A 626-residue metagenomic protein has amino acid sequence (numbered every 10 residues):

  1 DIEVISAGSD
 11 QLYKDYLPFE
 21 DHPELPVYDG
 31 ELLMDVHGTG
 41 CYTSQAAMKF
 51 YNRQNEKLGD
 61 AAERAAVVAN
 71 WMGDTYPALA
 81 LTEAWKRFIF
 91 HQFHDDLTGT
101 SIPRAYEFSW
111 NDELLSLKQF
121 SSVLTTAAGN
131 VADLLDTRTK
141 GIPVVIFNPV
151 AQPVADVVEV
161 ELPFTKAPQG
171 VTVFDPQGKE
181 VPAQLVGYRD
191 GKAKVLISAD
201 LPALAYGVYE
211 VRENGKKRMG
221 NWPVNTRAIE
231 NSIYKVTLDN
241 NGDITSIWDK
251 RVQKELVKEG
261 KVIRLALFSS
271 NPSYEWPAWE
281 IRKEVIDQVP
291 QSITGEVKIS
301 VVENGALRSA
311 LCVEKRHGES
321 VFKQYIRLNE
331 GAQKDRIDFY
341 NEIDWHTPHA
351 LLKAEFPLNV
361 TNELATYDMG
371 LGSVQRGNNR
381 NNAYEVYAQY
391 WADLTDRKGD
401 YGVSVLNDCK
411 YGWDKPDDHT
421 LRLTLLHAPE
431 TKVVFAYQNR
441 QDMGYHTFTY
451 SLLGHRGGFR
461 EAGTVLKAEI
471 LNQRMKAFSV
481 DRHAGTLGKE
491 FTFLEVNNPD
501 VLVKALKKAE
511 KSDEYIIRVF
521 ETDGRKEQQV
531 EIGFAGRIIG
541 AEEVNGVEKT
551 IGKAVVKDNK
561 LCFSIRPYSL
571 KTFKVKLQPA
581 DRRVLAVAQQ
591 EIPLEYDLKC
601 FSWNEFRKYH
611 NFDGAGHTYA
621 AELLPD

Functional and structural regions predicted by a protein language model:
D1, M48-Y76, K179, E210 (+2 more regions): Compositionally biased, low-hydrophobicity segments enriched in charged and small polar residues
D1-S44, K118, T172, F491 (+2 more regions): C-terminal domain-boundary segment and adjacent tail
E3, L33-G40, N70, A392-G402: Long, acidic, intrinsically disordered low-complexity segments
I5, S9, K118, T125 (+2 more regions): C-terminal (or distal) subdomains of carbohydrate-active enzymes
Y13-K14, L97-T98, A350-L351: Short catalytic/ligand-binding loop motif for oxyanion handling, primarily in non-cytosolic enzymes, centered on
F19-L135, T139-K140, F459-E461, E469-R474 (+1 more regions): Metal- or metallocofactor-binding catalytic centers and their adjacent structured scaffolds across diverse enzyme
